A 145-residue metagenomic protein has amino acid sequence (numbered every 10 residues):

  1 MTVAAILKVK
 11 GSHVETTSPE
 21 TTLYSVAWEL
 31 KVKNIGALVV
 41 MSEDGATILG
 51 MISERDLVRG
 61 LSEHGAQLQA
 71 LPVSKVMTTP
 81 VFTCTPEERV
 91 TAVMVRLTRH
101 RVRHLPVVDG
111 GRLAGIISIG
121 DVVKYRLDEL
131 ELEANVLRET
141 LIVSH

Functional and structural regions predicted by a protein language model:
M1-S12, S53-F82, R89-T98, I119-H145: Tandem CBS (Bateman) regulatory domains
V14-T17, I48, Q67, C84 (+2 more regions): Short N-terminal micro-motifs specific to bacterial/archaeal maturation and metal-cluster initiation sites
T16-I35, M41, G65, T83-R101 (+1 more regions): The conserved cystathionine-beta-synthase
Y24, D44, K75-V76, G111 (+1 more regions): Residue-level signal for alpha-helical context at structural boundaries
L30-K33, L38-D56, L97, L105-G120: A glycine-centered beta-loop-beta connector
